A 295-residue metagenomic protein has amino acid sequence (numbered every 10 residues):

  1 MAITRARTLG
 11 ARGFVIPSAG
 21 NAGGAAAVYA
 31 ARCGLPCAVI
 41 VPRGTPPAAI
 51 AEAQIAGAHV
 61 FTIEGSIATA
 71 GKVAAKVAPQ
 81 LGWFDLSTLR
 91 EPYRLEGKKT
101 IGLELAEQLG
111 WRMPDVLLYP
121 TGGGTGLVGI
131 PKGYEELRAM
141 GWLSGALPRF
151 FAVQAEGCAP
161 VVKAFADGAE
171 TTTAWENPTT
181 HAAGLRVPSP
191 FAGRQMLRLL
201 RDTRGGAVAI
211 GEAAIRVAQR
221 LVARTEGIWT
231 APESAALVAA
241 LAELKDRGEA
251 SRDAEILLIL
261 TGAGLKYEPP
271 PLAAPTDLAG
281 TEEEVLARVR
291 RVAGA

Functional and structural regions predicted by a protein language model:
I3-G10, G24-P36, Q108, E135 (+1 more regions): Alpha-helix C-terminal capping segments
A6-Y29, G34-V41, M113-G123, F150 (+1 more regions): A short, small-residue-rich loop immediately preceding and capping a beta-strand
F14-A22, L89-R94, Y119-G123, G211 (+1 more regions): Active-site nucleophile and cofactor-binding loops and adjacent substrate-binding regions of central metabolic enzymes
G20, A30, A53, L105 (+7 more regions): Buried hydrophobic positions in well-ordered alpha/beta secondary-structure cores of metabolic enzymes
C37-M113, F165-E170, P178-L197: Small/polar-residue-rich loop-to-helix segments that shape phosphate-bearing ligand pockets
G65-W83, E136-T230, A273-A295: Active-site/ligand-binding loops adjacent to catalytic centers
L105, G110-K132, A139: Glycine-rich ThDP/TPP pyrophosphate-binding loop and its adjacent helix/strand module within ThDP-dependent enzymes
T173-E176, A236-A295: Phosphate-binding loop/pocket of nucleotide- and phosphate-handling active sites
